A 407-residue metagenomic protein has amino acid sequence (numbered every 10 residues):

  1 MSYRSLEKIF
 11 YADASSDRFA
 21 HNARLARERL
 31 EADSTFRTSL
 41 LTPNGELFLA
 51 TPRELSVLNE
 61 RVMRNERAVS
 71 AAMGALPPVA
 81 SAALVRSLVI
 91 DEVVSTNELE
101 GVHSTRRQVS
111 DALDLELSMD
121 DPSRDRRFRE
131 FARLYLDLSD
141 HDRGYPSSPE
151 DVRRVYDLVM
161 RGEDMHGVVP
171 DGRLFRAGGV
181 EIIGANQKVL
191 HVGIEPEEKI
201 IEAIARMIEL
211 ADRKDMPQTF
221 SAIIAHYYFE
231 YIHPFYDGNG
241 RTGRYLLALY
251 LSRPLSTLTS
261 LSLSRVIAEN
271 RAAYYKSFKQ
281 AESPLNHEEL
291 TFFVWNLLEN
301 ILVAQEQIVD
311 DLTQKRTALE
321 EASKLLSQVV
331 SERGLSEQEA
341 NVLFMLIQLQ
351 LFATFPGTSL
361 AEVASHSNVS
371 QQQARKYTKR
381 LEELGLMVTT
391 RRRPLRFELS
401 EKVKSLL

Functional and structural regions predicted by a protein language model:
M1-L407: FIC/Doc superfamily catalytic core
